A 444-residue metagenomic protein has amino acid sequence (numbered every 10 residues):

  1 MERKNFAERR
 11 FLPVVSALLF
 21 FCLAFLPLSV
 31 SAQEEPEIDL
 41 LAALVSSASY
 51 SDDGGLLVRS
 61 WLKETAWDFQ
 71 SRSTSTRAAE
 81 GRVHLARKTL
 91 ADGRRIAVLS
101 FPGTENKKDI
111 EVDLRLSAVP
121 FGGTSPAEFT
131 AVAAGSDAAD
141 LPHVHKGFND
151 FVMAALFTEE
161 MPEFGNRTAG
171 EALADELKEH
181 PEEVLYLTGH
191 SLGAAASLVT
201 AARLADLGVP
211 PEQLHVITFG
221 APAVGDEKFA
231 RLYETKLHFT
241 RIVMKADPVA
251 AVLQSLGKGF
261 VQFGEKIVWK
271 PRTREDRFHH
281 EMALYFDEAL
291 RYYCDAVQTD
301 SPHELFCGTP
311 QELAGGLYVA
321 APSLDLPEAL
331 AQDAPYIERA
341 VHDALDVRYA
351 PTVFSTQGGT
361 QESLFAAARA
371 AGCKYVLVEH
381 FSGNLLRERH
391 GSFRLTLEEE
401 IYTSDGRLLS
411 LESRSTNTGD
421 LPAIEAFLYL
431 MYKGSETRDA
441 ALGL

Functional and structural regions predicted by a protein language model:
M1-R9: N-terminal secretory signal peptides that target proteins for export/translocation
V15-P27: Bacterial N-terminal signal peptides
Q70-T188, D206-Q213, K236: A conserved cap/lid and substrate-binding interface adjacent to the catalytic center of lipid-processing enzymes
E171-L253: Serine-dependent carboxylesterase/thioesterase catalytic core of lipase-like alpha/beta-hydrolase/SGNH enzymes
D226-Q311: Lipolytic serine-hydrolase domain surface
L305-Y349, D439-L444: A structural "domain/chain start" motif
P310-G315, L386-H390, E400-L444: C-terminal/domain-edge helix-coil "capping" segments
T360-S415: Surface-exposed short loop/turn segments
